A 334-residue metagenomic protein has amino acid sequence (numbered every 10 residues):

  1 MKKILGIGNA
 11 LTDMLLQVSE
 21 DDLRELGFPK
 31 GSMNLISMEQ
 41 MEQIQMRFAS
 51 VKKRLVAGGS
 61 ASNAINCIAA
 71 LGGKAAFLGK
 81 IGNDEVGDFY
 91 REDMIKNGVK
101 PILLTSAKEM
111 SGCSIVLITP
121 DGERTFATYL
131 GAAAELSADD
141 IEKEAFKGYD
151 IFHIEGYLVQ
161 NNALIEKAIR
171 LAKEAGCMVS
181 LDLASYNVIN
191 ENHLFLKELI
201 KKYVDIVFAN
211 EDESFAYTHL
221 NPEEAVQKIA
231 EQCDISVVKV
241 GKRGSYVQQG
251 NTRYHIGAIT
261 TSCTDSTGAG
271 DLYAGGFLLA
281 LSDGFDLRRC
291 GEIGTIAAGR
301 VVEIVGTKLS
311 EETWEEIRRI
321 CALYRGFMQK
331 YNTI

Functional and structural regions predicted by a protein language model:
M1-L78, I334: Glycine-rich phosphate/adenosyl-contacting loop at the front of the ribokinase-like
K2-L5, A10-L11, R24-L35, L194 (+1 more regions): Conserved phosphate-binding/catalytic region of the ribokinase-like
S50, A75-I102: A glycine-rich beta-to-alpha transition motif near the start of alpha/beta enzyme domains, typified by
A75, P101, V179-S180, S236: Hydrophobic beta-strand scaffold residues
G79-N83, I102-M110, D234-V240: Beta-strand->loop->alpha-helix junctions that form or flank phosphate-binding loops in nucleotide-handling enzymes
I102-S106, V116-V159: Conserved phosphate-binding/catalytic loop of the ribokinase/pfkB sugar-kinase fold
I151-Q227, R243-S245: Conserved beta-alpha-beta core of the PfkB/ribokinase-like small-molecule kinase fold
